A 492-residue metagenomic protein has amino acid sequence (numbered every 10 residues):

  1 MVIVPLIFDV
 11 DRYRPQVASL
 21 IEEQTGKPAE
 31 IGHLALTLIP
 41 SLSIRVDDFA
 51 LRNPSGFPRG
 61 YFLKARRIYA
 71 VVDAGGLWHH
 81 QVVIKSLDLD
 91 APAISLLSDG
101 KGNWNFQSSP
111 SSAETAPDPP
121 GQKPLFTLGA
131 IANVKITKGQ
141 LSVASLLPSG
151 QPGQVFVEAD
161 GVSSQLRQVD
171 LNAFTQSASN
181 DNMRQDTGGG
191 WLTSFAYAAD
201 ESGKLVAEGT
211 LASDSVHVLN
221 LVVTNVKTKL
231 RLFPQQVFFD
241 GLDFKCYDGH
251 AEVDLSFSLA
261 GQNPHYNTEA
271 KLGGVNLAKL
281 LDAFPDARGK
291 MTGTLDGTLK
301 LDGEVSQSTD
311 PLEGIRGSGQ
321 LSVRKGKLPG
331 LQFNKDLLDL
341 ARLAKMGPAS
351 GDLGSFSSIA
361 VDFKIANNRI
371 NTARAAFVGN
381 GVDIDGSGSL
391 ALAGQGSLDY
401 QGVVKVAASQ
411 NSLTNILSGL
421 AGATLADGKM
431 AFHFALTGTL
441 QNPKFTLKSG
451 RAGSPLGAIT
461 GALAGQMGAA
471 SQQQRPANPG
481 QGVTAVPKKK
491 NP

Functional and structural regions predicted by a protein language model:
V2-K101: Terminal hydrophobic membrane-targeting helix
S19, Q24, A196-A199, G482-V486 (+1 more regions): N-terminal leader/targeting segments and the immediate start of mature chains
S41-K64, V83-S109, A132-S142, L147 (+6 more regions): Small-residue helix/turn framework positions
V72, P119-L125, P285-D286: Short, recurring structural edge motifs at helix starts
L77-W78, L125, S308-L312: Surface-exposed acidic, glycine-flexible loop patches that form ligand/cofactor-binding and adhesion interfaces
S108-P124: Intrinsically disordered, low-complexity linkers and terminal tails enriched in Pro/Gly and often acidic or mixed-charge
P443-P492: Gram-negative outer-membrane assembly/targeting C-terminal domains
